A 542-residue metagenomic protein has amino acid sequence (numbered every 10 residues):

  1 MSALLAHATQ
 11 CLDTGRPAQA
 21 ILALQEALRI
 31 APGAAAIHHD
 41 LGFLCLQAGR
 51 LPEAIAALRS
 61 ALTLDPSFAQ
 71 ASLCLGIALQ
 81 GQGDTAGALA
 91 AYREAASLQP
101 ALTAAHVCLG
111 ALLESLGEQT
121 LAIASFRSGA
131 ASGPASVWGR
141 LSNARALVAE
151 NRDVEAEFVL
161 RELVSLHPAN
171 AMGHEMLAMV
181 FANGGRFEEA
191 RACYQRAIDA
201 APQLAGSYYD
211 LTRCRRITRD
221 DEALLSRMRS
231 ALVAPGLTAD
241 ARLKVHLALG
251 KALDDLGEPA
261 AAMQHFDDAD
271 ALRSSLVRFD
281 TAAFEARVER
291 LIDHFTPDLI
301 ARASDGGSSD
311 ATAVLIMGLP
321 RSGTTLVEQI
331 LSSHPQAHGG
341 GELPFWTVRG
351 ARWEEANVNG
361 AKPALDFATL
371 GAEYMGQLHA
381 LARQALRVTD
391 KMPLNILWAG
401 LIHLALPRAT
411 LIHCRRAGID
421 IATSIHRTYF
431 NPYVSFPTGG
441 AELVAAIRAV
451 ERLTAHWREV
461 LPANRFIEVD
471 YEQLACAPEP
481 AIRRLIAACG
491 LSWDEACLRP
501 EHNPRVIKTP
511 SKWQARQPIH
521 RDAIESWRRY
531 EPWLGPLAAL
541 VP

Functional and structural regions predicted by a protein language model:
D13-T14, Q47-A48, G81, S115-L116 (+4 more regions): Register position in tetratricopeptide repeats
Y208-T212, L225-G236, V245-A313, A368-A382 (+3 more regions): PAPS-dependent sulfotransferases, especially Golgi type II membrane carbohydrate sulfotransferases
G307-L404: Phosphate-binding active sites in nucleotide-utilizing proteins
